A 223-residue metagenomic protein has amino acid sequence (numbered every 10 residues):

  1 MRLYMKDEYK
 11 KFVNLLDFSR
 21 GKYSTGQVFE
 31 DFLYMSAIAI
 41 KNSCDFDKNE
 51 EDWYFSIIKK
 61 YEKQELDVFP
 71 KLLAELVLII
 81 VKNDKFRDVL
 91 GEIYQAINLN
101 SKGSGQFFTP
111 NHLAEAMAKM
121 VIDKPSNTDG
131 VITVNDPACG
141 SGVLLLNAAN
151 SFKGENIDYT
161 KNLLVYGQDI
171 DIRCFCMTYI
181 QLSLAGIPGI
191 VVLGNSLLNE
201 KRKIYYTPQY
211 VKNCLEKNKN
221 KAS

Functional and structural regions predicted by a protein language model:
R2-N156: Class I S-adenosyl-L-methionine
N111-Y210: Conserved S-adenosyl-L-methionine
K203-S223: SAM/dcSAM-binding transferase cores
